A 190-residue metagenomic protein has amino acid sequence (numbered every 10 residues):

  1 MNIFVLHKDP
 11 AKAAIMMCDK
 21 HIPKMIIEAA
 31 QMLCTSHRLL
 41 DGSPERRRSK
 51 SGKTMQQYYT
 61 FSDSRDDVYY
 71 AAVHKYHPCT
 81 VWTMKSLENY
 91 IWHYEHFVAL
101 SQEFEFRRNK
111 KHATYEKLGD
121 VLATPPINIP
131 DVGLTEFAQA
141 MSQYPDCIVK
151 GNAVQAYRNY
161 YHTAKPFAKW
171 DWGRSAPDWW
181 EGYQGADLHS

Functional and structural regions predicted by a protein language model:
M1-A72, Y76, T80-S190: Sequence termini and other peripheral, non-core segments
